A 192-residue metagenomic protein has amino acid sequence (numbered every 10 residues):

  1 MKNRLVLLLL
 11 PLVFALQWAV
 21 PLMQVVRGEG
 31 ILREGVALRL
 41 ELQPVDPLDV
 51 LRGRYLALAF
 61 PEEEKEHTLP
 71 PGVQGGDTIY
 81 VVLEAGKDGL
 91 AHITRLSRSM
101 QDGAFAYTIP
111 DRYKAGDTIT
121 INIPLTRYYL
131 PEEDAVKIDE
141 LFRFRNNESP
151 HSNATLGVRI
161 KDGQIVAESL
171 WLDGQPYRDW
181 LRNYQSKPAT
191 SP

Functional and structural regions predicted by a protein language model:
L5-Q24: Hydrophobic membrane-insertion alpha-helices, especially the h-region of bacterial N-terminal signal peptides
V6, Y55, A59, E64 (+3 more regions): Cell-surface/extracellular proteins and modules involved in cell-wall/glycan interaction or trafficking/anchoring
W18-L40: Aromatic-capped interface at the extracytoplasmic side of an N-terminal signal-anchor transmembrane helix
G35-A37, Y55-A57, G76-T78, D88 (+1 more regions): Extracytoplasmic
R39-P71: Short extracytoplasmic
P44, R54, E62, A85-K87 (+3 more regions): A mature extracytoplasmic/lumenal domain signature
V50-L51, E64-G75, G89-T94, I165-A167: Short, Lys/Arg- and Gly-enriched loop/turn segments at beta-strand edges
V82, A91-L96, Y107-P192: Extracytoplasmic/periplasmic terminal helices and flexible tails
